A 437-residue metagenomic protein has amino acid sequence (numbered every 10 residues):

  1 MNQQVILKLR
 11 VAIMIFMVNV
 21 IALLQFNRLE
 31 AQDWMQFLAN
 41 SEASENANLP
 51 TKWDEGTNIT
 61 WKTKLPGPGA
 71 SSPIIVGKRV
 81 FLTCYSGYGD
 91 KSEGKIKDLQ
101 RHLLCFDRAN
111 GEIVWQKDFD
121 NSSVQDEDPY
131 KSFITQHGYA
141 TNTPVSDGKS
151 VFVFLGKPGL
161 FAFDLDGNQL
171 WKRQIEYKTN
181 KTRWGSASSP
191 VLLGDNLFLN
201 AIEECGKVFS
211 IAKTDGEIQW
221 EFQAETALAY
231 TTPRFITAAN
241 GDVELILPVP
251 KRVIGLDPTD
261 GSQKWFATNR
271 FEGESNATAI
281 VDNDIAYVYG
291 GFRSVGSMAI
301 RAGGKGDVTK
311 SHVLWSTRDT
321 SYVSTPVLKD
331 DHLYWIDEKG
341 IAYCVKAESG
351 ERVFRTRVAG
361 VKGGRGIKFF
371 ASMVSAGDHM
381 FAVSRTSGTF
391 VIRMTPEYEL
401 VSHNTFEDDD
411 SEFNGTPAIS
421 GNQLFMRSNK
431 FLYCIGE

Functional and structural regions predicted by a protein language model:
M1-V11: N-terminal secretory signal peptides that target proteins for export/translocation
Q4-V5, I15, L24, D410: Generic alpha-helix initiation/capping and coil-helix boundary signal
A12-R28: Bacterial N-terminal signal peptides
R28-E437: Noncatalytic, solvent-exposed loop/strand surfaces of beta-propeller-type extracellular/periplasmic domains
